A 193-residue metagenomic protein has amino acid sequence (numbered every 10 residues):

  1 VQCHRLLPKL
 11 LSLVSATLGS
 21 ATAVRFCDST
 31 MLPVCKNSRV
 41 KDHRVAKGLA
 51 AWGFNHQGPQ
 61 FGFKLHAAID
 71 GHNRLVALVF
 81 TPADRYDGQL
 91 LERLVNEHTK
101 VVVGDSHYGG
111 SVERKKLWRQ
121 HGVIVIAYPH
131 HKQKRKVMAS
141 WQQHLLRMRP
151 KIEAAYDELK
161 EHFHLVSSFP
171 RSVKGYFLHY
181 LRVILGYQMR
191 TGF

Functional and structural regions predicted by a protein language model:
V1-F193: Short alpha-helical elements
